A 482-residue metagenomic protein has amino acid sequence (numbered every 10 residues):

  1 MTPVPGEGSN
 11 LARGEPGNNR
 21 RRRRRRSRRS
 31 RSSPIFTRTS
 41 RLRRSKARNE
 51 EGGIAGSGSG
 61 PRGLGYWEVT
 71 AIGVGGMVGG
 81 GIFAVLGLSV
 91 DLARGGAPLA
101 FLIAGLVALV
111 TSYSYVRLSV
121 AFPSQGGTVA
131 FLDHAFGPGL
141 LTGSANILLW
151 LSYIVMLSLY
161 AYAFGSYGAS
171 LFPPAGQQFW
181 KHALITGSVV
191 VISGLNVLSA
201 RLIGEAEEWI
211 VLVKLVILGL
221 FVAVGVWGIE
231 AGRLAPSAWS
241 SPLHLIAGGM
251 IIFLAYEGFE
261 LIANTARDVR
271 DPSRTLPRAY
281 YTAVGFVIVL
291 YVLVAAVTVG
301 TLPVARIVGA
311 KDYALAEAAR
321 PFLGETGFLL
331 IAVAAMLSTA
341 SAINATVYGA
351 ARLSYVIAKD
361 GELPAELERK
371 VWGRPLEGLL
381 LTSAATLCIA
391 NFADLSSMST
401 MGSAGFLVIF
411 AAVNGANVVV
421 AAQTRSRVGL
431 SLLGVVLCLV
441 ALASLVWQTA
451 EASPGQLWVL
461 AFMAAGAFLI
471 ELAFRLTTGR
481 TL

Functional and structural regions predicted by a protein language model:
M1-E7, L11-G87, D91-A93, L109 (+4 more regions): Membrane-interface "cap" regions at the ends of multi-pass membrane proteins
V4, V418-L482: A generic transmembrane alpha-helix motif of multi-pass inner-membrane proteins
S40-N49, G53-P61, A97-P98, L102 (+4 more regions): Helix-loop-helix junctions that connect adjacent transmembrane segments in multi-pass membrane transporters
I82-L86, A161, L195-R201, E230 (+5 more regions): Transmembrane helix-loop junctions in multi-pass membrane proteins
D91, A100, L109-V189, S193-V197 (+4 more regions): Hydrophobic transmembrane alpha-helices that form the core helical bundles of multi-pass secondary transporters
L92-G95, P123-G126, H134-L141, R267-T275 (+2 more regions): Juxtamembrane helix-boundary/capping and inter-helix hinge elements in multi-pass membrane proteins
A130-P138, S170-A175, Y281-N344, E362-S397: TM-loop-TM module centered on a large, flexible mid-protein loop between adjacent transmembrane helices in multi-pass
F179-G228, W239-P242, Y280-V284, S403-V413 (+2 more regions): Membrane-interface loop-to-helix entry segments
